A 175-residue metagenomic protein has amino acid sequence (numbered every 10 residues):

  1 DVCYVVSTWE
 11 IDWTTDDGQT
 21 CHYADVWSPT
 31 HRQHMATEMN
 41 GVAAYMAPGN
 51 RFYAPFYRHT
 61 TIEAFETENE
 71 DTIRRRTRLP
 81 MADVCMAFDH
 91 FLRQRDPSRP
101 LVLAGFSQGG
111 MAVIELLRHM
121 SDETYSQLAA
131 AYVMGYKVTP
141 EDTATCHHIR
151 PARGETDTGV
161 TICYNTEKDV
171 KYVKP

Functional and structural regions predicted by a protein language model:
V2-V5, R51-F56, V102-L103, A130-V133 (+1 more regions): Structural recognition of the beta-strand scaffold that forms the well-ordered cores of secreted hydrolase catalytic
V5-P100: Active-site catalytic motif of lipid deacylating hydrolases and related acyltransferases
V5-T8, F56-T60, F106-S107, V133-K137 (+1 more regions): Active-site-proximal beta-strand/loop segments in catalytic clefts of secreted hydrolases
W13-T15, A64, M111-V113, P140-A144 (+1 more regions): Extracytoplasmic/secreted cell-surface and envelope-processing proteins
H34-E38, A112-L116, T143-H147: Short amphipathic alpha-helical surface micro-motifs
R78, A82-P97, R118-P175: Surface cap/lid and interfacial helix-loop subdomains adjacent to catalytic sites that gate substrate access
L103-V113: Gly/Ala-rich beta-loop-alpha elbow adjacent to hydrolase catalytic centers
